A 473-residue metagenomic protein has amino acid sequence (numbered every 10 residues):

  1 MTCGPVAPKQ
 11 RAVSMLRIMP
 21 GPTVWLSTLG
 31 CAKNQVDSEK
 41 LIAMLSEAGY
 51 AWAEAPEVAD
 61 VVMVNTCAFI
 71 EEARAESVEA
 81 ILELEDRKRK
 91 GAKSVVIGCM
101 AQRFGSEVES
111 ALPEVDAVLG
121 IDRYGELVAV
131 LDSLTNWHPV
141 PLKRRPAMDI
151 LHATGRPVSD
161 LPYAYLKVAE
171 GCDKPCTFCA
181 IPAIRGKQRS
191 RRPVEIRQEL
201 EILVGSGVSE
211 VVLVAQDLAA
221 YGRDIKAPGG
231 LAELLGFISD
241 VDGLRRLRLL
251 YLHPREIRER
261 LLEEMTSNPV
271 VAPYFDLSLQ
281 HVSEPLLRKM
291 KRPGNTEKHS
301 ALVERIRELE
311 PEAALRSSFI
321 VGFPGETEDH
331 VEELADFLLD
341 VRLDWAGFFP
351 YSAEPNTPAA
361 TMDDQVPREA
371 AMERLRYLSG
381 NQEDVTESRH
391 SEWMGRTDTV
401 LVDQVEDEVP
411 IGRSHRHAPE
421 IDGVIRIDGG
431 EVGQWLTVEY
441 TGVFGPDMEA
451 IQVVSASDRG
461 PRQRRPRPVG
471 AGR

Functional and structural regions predicted by a protein language model:
V6-A7, A12-V13: Acidic, Ala/Val/Gly-enriched low-complexity intrinsically disordered segments
M15-Y221, G236, F275, T296-E308 (+4 more regions): Proteins enriched for Cys/Gly/acidic motifs involved in redox and nucleic-acid/cofactor modification
M63, C99, L127, L213 (+7 more regions): Residue-level signal for inorganic ion chemistry
A68-F69, R185, I225-P228, R288-G294 (+1 more regions): Short glycine-enriched, charge-decorated loop/helix-capping segments at active-site entrances that position
S94-G98, R103, G205-V331, D340: Conserved SAM/AdoMet-binding glycine-rich loop
L112-P113, L134-W137, G229-L231, M265-S267 (+1 more regions): Short, hinge-like loop/turn segments at secondary-structure boundaries
P350, T361-R473: Terminal RNA-binding accessory module
